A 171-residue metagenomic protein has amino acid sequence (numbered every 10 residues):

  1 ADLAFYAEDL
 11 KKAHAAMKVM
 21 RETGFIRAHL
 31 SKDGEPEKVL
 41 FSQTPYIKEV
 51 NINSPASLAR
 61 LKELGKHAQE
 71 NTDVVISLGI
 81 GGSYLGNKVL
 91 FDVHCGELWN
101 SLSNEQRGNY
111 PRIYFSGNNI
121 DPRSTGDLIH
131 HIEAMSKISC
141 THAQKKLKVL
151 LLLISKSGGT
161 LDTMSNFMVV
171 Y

Functional and structural regions predicted by a protein language model:
A1-Q69: Extended, charge-enriched "interface" segments that sit outside catalytic cores
K66-Y171: Glycine-rich phosphate-binding loops that contact phosphosugars or nucleotide phosphates
